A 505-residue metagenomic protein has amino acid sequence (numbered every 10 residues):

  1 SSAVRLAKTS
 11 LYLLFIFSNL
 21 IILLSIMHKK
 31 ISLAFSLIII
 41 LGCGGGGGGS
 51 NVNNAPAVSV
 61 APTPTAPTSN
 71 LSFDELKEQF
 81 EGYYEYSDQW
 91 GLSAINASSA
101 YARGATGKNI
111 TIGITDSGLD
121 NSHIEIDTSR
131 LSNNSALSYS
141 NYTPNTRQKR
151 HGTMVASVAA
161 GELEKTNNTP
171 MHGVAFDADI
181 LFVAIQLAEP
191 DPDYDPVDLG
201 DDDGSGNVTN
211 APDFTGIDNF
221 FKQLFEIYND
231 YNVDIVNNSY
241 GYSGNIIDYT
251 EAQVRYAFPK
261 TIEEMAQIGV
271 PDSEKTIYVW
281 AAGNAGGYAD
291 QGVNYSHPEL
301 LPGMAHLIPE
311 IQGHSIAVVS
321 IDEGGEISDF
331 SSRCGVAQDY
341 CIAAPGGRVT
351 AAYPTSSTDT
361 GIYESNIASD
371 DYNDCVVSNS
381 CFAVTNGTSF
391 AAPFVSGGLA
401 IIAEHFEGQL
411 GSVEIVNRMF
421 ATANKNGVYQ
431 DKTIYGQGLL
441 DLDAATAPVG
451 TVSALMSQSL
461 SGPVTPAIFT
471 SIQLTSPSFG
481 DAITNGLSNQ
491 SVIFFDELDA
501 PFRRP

Functional and structural regions predicted by a protein language model:
S1-R5, S10: Low-acidity, Ser/Thr- and Arg-rich intrinsically disordered low-complexity segments
N19-L20, S25-L41: Sec-dependent bacterial lipoprotein signal peptides
L33, I40-Q79: Bacterial Sec-dependent N-terminal signal peptides
G44-P56, G107, E162, T166 (+2 more regions): Substrate-binding/access-modulating region of protease and related hydrolase catalytic domains
A61-Q79, Y84-Q89, S98-N134, N141-T215 (+8 more regions): Subtilisin-like serine protease catalytic core
Q89, N96, I235-N237, E404-R504: C-terminal subdomain of the subtilisin-like protease fold in secreted/lumenal serine endopeptidases
D116-L119, L300-A400: Extracellular S/T/G-rich loop segment that most often corresponds to the catalytic His/Ser-adjacent loop
S117-N121, K165, Q186-E189, G241-N245 (+5 more regions): Solvent-exposed loop/turn segments at secondary-structure junctions within structured extracellular/periplasmic domains
